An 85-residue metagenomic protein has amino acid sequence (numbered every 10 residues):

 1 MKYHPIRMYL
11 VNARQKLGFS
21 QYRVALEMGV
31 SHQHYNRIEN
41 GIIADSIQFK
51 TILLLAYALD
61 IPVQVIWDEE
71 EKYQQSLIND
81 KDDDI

Functional and structural regions predicted by a protein language model:
M1-K16: A short, Lys/Arg-rich alpha-helix, primarily the initiator
V11, Y22, L53: Residues within the helices of the helix-turn-helix
Q15, L26, Y57: Alpha-helical residues within the helix-turn-helix
G18, I42-Y57: Short, basic-rich loop-to-helix N-cap that marks the start of a DNA-contacting helix
G18-I38: Short alpha-helical DNA-recognition segment
R37, G41, K72: Alpha-helical DNA-recognition elements
D45, Y57, V65-I85: Short, charged recognition helix plus adjacent turn of helix-turn-helix-like nucleic-acid-binding domains
